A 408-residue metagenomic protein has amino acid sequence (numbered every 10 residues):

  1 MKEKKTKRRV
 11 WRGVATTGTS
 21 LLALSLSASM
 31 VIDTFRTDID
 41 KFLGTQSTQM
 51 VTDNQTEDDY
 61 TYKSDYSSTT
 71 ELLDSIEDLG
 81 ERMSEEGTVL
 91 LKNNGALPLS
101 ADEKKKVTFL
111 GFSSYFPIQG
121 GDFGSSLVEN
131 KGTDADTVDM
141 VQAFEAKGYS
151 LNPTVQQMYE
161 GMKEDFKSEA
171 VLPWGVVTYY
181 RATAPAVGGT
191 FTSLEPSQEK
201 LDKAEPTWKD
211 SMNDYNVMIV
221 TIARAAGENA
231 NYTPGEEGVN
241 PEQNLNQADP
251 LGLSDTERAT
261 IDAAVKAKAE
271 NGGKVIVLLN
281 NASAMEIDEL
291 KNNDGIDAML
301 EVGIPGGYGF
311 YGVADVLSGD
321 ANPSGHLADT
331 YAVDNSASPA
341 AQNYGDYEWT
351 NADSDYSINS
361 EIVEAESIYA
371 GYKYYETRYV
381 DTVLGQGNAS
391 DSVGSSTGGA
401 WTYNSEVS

Functional and structural regions predicted by a protein language model:
M1-S408: C-terminal non-catalytic regions of proteins with extracellular/luminal or membrane-system context
